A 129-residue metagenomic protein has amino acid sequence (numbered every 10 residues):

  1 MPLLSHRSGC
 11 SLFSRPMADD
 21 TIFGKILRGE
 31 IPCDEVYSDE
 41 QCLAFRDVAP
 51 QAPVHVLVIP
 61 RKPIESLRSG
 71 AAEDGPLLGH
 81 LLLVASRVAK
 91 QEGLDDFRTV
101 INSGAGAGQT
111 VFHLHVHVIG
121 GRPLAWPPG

Functional and structural regions predicted by a protein language model:
P2-G129: HIT superfamily nucleotide-processing domains
